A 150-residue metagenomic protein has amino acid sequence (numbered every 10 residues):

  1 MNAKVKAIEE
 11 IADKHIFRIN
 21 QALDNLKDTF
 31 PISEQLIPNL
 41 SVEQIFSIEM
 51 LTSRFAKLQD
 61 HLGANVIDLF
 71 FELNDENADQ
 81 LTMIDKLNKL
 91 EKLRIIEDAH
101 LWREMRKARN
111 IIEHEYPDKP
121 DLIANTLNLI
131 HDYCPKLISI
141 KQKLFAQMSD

Functional and structural regions predicted by a protein language model:
M1-D150: Solvent-exposed interaction patches of small proteins and small membrane subunits
